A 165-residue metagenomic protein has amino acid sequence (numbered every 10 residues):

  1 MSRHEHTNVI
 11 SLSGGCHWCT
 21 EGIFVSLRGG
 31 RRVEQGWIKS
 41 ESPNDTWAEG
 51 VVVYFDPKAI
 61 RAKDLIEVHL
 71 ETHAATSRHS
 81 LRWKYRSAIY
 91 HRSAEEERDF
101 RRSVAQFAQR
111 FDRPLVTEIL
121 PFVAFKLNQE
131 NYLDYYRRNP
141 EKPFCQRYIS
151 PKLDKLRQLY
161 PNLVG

Functional and structural regions predicted by a protein language model:
M1-G165: Flexible coil/turn and secondary-structure edge motifs
